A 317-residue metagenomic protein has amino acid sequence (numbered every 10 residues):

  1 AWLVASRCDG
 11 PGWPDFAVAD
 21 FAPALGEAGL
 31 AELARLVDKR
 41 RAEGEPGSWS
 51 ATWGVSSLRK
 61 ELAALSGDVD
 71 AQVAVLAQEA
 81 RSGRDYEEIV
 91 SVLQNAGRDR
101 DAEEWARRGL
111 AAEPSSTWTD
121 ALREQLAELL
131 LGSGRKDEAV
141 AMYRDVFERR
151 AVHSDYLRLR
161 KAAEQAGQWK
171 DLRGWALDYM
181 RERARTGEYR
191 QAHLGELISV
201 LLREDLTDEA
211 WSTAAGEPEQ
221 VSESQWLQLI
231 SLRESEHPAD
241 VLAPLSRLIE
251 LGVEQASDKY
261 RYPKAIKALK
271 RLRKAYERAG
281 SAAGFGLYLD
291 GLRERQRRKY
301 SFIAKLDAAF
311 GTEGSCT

Functional and structural regions predicted by a protein language model:
A1-T317: Eukaryote-biased, non-catalytic alpha-solenoid scaffold regions
